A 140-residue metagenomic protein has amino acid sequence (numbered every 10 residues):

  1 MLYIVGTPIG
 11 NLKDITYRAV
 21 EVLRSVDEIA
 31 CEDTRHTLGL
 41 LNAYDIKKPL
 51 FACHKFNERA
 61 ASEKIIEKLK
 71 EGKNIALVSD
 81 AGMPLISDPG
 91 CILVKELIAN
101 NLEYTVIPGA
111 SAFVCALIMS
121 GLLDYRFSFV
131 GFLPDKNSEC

Functional and structural regions predicted by a protein language model:
M1-F56: Glycine-rich, flexible N-terminal cofactor/catalytic loop recognition
M1-V5, E71-S79, F127: Generic beta-sheet signal
D14, F56-E63, D88, D124: Residues at secondary-structure transition points
R18-E21, A43-I46, I65-E67, P89-V94 (+1 more regions): Short, glycine/charged-enriched secondary-structure capping and boundary segments
G39-L40, L85, V114-A116: Phosphate- and divalent-cation-binding pockets in alpha/beta enzyme and binding domains that engage nucleotide-derived
A52-R59, F132-N137: Conserved helicase motor
S62-S111: Glycine/small-residue-rich loop that forms an oxyanion/phosphate-binding "nest" at active or ligand-binding sites
I92-C140: Class I SAM-dependent methyltransferase SAM-binding "motif I" and its flanking Rossmann-like core
